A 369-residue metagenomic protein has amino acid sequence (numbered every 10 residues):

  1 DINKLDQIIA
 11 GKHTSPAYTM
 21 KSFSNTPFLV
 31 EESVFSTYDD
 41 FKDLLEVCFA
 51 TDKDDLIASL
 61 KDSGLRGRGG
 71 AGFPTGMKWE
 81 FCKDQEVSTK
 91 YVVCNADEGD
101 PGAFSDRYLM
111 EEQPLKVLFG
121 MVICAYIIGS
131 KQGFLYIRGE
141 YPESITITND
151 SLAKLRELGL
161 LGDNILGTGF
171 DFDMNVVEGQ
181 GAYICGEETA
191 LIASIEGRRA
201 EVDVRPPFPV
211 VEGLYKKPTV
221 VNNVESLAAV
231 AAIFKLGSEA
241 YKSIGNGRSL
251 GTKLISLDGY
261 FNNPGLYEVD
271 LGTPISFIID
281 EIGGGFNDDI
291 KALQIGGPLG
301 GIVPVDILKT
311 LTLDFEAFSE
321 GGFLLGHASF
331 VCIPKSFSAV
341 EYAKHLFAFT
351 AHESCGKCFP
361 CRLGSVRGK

Functional and structural regions predicted by a protein language model:
D1-K369: Feature of Fe-S/electron-transfer and energy-metabolism proteins that preferentially highlights extended coupling
